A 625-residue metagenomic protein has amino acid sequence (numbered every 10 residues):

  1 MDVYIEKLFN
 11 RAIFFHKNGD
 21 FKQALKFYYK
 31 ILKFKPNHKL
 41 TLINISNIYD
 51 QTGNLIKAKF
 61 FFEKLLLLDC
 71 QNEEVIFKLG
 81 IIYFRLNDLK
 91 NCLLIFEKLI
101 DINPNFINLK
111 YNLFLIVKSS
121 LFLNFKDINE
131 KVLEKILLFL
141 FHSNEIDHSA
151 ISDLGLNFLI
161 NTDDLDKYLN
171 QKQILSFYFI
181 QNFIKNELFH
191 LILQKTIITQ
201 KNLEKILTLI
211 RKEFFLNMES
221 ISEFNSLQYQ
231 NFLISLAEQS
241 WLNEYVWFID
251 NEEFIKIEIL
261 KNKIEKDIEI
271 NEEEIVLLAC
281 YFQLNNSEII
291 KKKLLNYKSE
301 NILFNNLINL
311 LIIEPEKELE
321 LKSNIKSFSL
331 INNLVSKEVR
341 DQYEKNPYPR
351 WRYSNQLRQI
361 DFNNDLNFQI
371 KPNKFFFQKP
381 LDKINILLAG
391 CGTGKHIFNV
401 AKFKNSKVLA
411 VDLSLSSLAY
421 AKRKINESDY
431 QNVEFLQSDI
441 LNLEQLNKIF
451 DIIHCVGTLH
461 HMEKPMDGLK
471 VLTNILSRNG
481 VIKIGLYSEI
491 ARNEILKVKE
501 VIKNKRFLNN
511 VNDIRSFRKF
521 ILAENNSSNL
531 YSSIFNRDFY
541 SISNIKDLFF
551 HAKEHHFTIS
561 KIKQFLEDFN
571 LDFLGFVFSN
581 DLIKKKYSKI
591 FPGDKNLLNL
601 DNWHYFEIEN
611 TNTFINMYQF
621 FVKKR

Functional and structural regions predicted by a protein language model:
K17-N18, Q51, R85, S119: Register position in tetratricopeptide repeats
K78-I81, R85-N87, L94, D101 (+5 more regions): N-terminal accessory segments
L138, F517-R625: Rossmann-like AdoMet/SAM-dependent catalytic core
L441-I453: A short acidic, Gly/Pro-enriched loop at the edge of an enzyme's catalytic core that lines a small-molecule cofactor
M466-R478: A short glycine-rich, Lys/Arg-flanked "PGG" loop and its adjoining helix->strand segment in the class I
V481-Y531: Conserved class I S-adenosyl-L-methionine
